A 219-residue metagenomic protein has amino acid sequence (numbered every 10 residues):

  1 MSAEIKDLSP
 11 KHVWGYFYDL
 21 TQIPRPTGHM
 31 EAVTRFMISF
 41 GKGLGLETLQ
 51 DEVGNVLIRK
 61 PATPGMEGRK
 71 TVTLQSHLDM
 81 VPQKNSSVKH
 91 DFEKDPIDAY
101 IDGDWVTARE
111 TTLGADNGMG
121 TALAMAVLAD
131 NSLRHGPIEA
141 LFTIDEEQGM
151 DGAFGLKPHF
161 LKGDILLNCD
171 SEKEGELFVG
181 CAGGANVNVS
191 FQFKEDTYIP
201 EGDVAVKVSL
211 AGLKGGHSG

Functional and structural regions predicted by a protein language model:
A3-D104: Acidic/His- and Gly-rich active-site-bordering loop/insert found across diverse amide/peptide-bond hydrolases
K6, P10, Y18, Q22-P26 (+7 more regions): Generic secondary-structure signature for well-ordered alpha-helical cores
G15-D19, F36-S39, L123-A126, G155 (+1 more regions): Alpha-helical scaffold segments in soluble metabolic enzymes
Q50, R134, P200-G202: Solvent-exposed loop and beta-edge segments used for protein-protein assembly and interaction
L57, T73-Q75, E139, N188-S190 (+1 more regions): Beta-strand secondary-structure signal
M66-Q148, A153-K157, G163-D164: Active-site metal-coordination/substrate-binding segment of hydrolases, especially metallo-dependent peptidases
D95-I97, D102-T111, E147-G149, A153-G219: Midchain, well-structured core segments that form catalytic/ion-binding scaffolds
